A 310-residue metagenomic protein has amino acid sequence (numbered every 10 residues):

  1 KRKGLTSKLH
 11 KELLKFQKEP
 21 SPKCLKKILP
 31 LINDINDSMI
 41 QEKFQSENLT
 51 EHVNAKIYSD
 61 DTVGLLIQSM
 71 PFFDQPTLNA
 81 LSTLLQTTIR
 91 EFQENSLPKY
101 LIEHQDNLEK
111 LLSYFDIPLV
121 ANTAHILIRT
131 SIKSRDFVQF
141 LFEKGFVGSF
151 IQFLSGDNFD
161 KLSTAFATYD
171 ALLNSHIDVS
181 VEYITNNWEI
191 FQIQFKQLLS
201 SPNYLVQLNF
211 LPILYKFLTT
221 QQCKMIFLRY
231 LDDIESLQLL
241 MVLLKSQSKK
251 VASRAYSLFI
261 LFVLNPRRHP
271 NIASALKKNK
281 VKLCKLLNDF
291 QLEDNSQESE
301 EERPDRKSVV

Functional and structural regions predicted by a protein language model:
K1-Q68, F72-T77, K280, D294-S308: N-terminal "cap/leader" segments of large eukaryotic alpha-helical scaffolds
K8-E12, V53, T62-S69, N107-L112 (+4 more regions): Buried hydrophobic core positions in alpha-solenoid tandem helical repeats
L13, I28-I40, L81-Q93, T123-R135 (+6 more regions): Hydrophobic residues within the alpha-helices of tandem HEAT/HEAT-like
P20-C24, F73-D74, F115-L119, D157-F159 (+3 more regions): Short inter-helical turns and helix N-cap capping residues of alpha-solenoid HEAT/ARM repeat scaffolds
E42, S46, T77, N95-S96 (+10 more regions): Short, flexible/disordered secondary-structure transition segments
I57-P98, N107, N122: Long, hydrophobic/aromatic-enriched structural stretches that serve as scaffold segments
P98-Q238: Eukaryote-skewed repeat-based solenoidal scaffolds used as protein-protein interaction platforms, primarily
I190-E301: Structured C-terminal portions of repeat-based eukaryotic scaffold domains
